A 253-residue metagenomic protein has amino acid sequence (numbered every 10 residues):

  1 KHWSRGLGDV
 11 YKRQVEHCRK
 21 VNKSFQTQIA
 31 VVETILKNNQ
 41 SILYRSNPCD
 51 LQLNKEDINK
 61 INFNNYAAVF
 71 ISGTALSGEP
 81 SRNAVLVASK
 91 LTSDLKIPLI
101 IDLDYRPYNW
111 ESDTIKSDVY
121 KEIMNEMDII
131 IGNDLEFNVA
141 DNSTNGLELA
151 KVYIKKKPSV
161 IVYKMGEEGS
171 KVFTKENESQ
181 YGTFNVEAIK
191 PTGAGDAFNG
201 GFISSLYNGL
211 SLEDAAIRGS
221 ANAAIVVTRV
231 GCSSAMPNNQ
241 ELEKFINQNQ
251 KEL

Functional and structural regions predicted by a protein language model:
K1-Y11: Single conserved hydrophobic/aromatic residue that forms the stacking wall/gate of nucleotide- or nucleobase-binding
K12-S24: A glycine-rich helix N-cap at a beta->alpha junction
V15-H17, L99-I101, I131: Hydrophobic beta-strand scaffold residues
I29-E33, G169-V172: Short beta-strand scaffold segments in enzyme catalytic cores
V32-N83: Conserved phosphate-binding/catalytic loop of the ribokinase/pfkB sugar-kinase fold
I58, L76, R106, F137-N138 (+2 more regions): A generic structural signal for short hydrophobic patches within well-formed alpha-helices
K90-L91, G146-L253: Conserved phosphate-binding/catalytic region of the ribokinase-like
L95, P107-Q180: Conserved phosphate/ATP/ADP-binding segment of small-molecule kinases
